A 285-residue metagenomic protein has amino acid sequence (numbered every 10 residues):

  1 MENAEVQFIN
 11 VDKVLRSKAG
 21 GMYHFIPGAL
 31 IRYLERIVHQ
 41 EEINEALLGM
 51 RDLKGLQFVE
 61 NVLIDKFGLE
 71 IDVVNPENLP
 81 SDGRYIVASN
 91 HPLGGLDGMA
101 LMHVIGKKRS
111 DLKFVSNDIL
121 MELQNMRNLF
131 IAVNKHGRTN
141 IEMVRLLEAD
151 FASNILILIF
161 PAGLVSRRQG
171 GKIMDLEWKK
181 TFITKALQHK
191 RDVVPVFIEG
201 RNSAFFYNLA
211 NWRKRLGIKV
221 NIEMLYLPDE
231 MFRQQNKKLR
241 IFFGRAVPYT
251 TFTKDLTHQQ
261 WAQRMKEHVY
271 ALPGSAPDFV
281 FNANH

Functional and structural regions predicted by a protein language model:
M1-Y85, G98-A100, K107-R109, R127 (+1 more regions): Membrane-anchoring hydrophobic helices of lipid-metabolizing enzymes
V11, I141, R145-H285: Non-catalytic C-terminal accessory region of glycerolipid acyltransferases and related lyso-lipid remodeling enzymes
H39-E42, I86-T139: Catalytic core of membrane glycerolipid acyltransferases/transacylases, capturing the structured, soluble-facing
V62-G68, V133-T139, G171-K172: Short, flexible loop segments at the rims of nucleotide/cofactor-binding pockets, characterized by
K66-V73, T139-I141, E223-L225: Short gly/ser/thr-rich secondary-structure transition/capping motifs
I71, L112-F114, I157, V193: Hydrophobic beta-strand scaffold residues
V74-P76, V115-N117, A132-N134, G244-A246 (+1 more regions): Conserved beta-strand termini and adjacent loop/short-helix elements that scaffold enzyme active sites in alpha/beta
E77-N78, I119-M121, G137, G200 (+1 more regions): Residue-level detector of flexible, active-site-proximal loop/helix-junction positions within diverse enzyme catalytic
